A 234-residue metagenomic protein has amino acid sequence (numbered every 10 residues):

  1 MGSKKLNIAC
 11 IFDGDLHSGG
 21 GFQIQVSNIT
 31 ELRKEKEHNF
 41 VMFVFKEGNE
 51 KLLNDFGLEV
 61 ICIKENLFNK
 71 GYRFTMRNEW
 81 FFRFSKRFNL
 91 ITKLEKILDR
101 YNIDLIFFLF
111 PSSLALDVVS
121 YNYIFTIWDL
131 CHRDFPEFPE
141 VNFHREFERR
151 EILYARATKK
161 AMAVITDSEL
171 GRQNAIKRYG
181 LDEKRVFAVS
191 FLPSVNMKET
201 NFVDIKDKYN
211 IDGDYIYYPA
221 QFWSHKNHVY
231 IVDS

Functional and structural regions predicted by a protein language model:
M1-S234: Carbohydrate transferase catalytic cores enriched for Leloir-type hexosyltransferases
